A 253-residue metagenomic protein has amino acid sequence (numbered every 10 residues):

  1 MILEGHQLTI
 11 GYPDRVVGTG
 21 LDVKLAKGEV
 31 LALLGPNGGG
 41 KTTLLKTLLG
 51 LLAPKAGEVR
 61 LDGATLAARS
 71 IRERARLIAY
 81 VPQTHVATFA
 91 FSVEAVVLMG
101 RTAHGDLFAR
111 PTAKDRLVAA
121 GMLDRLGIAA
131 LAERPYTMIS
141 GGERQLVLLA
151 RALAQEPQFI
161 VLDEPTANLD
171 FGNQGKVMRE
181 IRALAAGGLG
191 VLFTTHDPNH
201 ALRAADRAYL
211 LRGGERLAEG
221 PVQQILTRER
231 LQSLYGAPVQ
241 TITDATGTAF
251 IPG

Functional and structural regions predicted by a protein language model:
L3, V17-G20: Conserved structural motif at the start of ABC-family nucleotide-binding domains
L34-P36: The feature captures the beta-strand-to-loop junction immediately N-terminal to the Walker
L49: Helix-to-loop junction immediately C-terminal to a conserved catalytic motif
G57-T65, R74: Conserved ABC transporter NBD signature motif
P135-I139, E143: Conserved ABC ATPase signature
E156: Conserved catalytic motifs of ABC-family nucleotide-binding domains
I160-D163: Catalytic Walker B motif of ABC-type/P-loop ATPase nucleotide-binding domains
